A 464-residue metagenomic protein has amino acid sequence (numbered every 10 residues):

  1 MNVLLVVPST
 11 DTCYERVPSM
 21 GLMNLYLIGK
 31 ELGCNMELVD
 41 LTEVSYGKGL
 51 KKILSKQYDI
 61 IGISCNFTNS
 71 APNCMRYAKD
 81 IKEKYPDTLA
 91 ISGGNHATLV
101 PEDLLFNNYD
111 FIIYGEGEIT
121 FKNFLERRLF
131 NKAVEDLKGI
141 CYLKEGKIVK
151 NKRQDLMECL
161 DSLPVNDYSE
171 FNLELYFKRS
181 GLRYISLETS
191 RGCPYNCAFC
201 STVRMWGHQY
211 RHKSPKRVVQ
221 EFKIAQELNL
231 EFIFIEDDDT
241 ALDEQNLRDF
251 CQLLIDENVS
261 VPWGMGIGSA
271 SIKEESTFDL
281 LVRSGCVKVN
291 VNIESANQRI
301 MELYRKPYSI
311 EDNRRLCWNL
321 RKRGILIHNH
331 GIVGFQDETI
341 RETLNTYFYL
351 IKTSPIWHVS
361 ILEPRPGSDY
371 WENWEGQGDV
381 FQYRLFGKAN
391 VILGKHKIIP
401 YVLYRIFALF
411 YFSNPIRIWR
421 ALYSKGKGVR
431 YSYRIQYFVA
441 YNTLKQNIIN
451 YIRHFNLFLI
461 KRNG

Functional and structural regions predicted by a protein language model:
N2-P8, K30-E31, N35, L50-I60 (+3 more regions): Radical SAM enzyme core and accessory elements
V7, L38-T42, R204, G331-V333 (+1 more regions): Residue-level recognition of beta-strand->loop/alpha-helix junctions
P8, L41, G93-N95, D238 (+2 more regions): Cofactor-binding loop segments of dinucleotide-utilizing enzymes, especially the Rossmann-like FAD- and NAD(P)+-binding
T10-M20, N66-A71: A short, glycine/small-residue-rich beta-strand->loop->alpha-helix junction that serves as a flexible
T12-C13, P101, Y195, Q245 (+4 more regions): Flexible glycine/acidic-rich beta-alpha junction loops that bind and position SAM and/or redox cofactors in anaerobic
L25-C159, G367: Glycine-rich beta-alpha loop elements in corrinoid/cobalamin-binding modules across cobalamin-dependent enzymes
D103-T120, L280-K288, T346-V359: Structural recognition of alpha->loop->beta junctions
D161, N166-H328, F348: Radical SAM [4Fe-4S] cluster-binding motif and immediate context
